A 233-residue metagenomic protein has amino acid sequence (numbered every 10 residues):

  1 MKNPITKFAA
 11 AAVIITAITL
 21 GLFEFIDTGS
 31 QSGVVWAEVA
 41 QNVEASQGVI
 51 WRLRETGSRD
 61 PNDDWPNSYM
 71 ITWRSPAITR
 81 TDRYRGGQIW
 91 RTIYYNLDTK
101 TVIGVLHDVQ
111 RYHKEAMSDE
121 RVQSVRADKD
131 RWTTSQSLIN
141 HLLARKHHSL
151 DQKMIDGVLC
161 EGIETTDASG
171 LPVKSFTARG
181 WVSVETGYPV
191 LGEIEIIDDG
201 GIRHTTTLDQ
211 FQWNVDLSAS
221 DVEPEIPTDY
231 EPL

Functional and structural regions predicted by a protein language model:
M1-E38: Single-pass transmembrane signal-anchor helices and their membrane-water interface zones
K7-L22, H141-E161, S169-A178, V184-L233: Non-transmembrane domains of secretory- and envelope-associated proteins
V43-G48, R74, D98, D156-V158 (+2 more regions): Edge/loop elements at the starts and ends of beta-strands within beta-rich repeat scaffolds
V43-N62, I78-T81: A short, Trp-centered hydrophobic/proline-enriched beta-strand micro-motif
V49-R59, E164-S169, I194-E195: Generic short beta-strand segments
P66-W132, E195-T207: An acidic-aromatic
I93, G180-W181: A residue-level detector for well-ordered beta-strand positions
T101-S175: Non-cytosolic head/periplasmic domains of membrane-anchored proteins
